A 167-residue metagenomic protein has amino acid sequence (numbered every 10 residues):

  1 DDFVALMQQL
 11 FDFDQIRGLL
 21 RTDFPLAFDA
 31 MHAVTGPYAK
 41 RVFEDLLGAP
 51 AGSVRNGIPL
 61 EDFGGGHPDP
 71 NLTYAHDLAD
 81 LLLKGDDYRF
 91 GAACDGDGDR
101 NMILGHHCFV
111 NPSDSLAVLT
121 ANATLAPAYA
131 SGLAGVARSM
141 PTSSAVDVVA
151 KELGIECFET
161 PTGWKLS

Functional and structural regions predicted by a protein language model:
D1-A5, H106-S167: Proline/glycine-rich low-complexity loops and linkers
D1-D86: Gly/Ser/Thr-enriched, mixed-charge loops and adjacent short helices that form phosphate/oxyanion-binding elements
G18, R89, A130-S131: Secondary-structure transition/capping residues
P25, G91, A134-G135: Hydrophobic "anchor" residues on beta-strands that sit immediately upstream of conserved functional sites
D29, A93, R138: Redox-cofactor binding/interface segments in oxidoreductases and associated redox assembly factors
M31-G36, G98-D99, T142-S144: Gly/Ser/Thr-rich loops at beta-strand to alpha-helix junctions that form or flank small-molecule/cofactor-binding
P37-V42, G64-P68, N101-H106, V146-E152: Short acidic, glycine/serine/threonine-rich loops at helix termini
L82-H107, C157-E159, G163-S167: Glycine-rich phosphate-binding loop
